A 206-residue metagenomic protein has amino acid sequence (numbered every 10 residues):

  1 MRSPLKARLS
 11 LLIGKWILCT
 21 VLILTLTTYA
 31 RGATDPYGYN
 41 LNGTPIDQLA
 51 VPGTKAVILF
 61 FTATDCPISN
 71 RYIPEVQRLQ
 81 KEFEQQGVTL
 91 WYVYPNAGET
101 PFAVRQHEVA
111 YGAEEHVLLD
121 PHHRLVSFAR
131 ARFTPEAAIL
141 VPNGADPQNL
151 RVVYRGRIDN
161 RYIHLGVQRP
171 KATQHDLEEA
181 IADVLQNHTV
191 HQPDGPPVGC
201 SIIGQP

Functional and structural regions predicted by a protein language model:
M1-L12: N-terminal secretory signal peptides that target proteins for export/translocation
G14-T27: Bacterial N-terminal signal peptides
A30-T34: Boundary at the C-terminal end of the N-terminal hydrophobic targeting segment
P36-V57: A short beta-strand-turn-helix
V51-P67, I181: Short active-site neighborhood of thiol/selenol oxidoreductases, capturing the structured segment around
N70-Y111, L119-F128: Structural microenvironment flanking redox-active thiols in thiol-disulfide oxidoreductases
E108-Q148, V152-V153: Short, internal strand/loop/helix patches that form the active-site neighborhood or redox-interaction surface
R151-P206: Thiol-/selenol-based redox modules, centered on thioredoxin-like and closely related oxidoreductase domains
